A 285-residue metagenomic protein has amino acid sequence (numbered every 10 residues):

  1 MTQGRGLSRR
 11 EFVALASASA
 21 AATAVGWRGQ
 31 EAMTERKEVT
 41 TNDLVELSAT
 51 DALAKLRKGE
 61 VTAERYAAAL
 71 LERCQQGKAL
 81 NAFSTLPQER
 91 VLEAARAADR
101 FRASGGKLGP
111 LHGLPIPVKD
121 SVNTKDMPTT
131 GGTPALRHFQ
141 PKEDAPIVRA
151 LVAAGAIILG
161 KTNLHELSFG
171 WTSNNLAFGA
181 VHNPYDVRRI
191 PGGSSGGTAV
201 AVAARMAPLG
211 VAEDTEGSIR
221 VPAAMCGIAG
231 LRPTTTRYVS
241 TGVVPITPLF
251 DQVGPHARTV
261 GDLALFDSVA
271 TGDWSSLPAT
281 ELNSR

Functional and structural regions predicted by a protein language model:
T2-E93: An N-terminal boundary/leader segment
V13, T50-L53, A68-L71, L92 (+5 more regions): Predominant activation on well-ordered alpha-helical scaffold segments within soluble catalytic domains
E31-E38, N42, A229-R285: A short helix-breaking turn/cap at a secondary-structure junction
G59, K119, T259: Short, conserved phosphate/pyrophosphate- and ester-handling motifs at nucleotide-, phospho-/glycolipid
C74-K78, A95-A103, V152-G155, R232 (+2 more regions): Structural signal for hydrophobic packing residues in well-ordered secondary-structure cores of soluble enzyme domains
L80-A135: N-terminal, positively charged, Ser/Thr/Ala/Gly-biased leader segments that form transit/presequence-like amphipathic
L111-D251: Short glycine/serine-rich loop/turn segments
